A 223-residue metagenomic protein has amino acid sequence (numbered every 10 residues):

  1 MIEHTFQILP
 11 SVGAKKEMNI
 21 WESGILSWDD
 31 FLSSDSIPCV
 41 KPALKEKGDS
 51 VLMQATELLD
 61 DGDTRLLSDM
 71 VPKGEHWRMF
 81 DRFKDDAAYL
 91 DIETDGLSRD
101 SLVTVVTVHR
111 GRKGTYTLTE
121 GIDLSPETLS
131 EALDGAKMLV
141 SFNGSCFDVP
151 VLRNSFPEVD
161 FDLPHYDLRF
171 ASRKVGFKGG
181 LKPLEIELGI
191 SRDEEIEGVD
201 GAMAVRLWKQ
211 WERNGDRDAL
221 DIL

Functional and structural regions predicted by a protein language model:
M1-F83: N-terminal accessory regions of nucleic-acid-interacting proteins
W21, R99-S101, V151, V175: Short, function-defining helix-loop hinge/capping sites that tune catalysis or transport
S68-M138: Conserved RNase H-like, two-metal-ion catalytic cores of nucleic-acid enzymes
T107-G201: Conserved DEDDh/DEDDy metal-dependent 3′-5′ exonuclease domain
G189-L223: Acidic, Mg2+-coordinating catalytic module of metal-dependent nucleases/exonucleases that use a two-metal-ion mechanism
